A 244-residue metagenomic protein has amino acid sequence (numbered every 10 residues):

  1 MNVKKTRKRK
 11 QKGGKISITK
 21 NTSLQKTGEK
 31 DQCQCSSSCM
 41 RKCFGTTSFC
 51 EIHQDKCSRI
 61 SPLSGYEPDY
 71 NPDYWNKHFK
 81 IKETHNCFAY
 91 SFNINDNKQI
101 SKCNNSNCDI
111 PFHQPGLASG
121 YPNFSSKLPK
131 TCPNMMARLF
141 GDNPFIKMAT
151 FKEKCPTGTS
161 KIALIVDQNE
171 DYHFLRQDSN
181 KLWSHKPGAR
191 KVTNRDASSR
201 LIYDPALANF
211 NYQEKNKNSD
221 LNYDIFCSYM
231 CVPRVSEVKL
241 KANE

Functional and structural regions predicted by a protein language model:
M1-C57, A242-E244: Compositionally biased low-complexity segments enriched in polar/charged residues
Q32-F44, F49-E51, K56-S58, F92 (+4 more regions): Sequence contexts marking disulfide-bonded cysteines in secreted/extracellular proteins
S36, F44-G45, I52, I165-E170 (+2 more regions): Short, flexible beta-strand-to-coil junctions
H53, C87, H173: Histidine-centered active-site/metal-ligand motif
S58-F145: Cysteine-nucleophile protease catalytic domains, especially the papain-like/related folds used in DUB/UBL proteases
P111-L139, I146-M148, S160-I162, K215-K239: Extended, compositionally biased low-complexity polar/Lys-Gly-rich tracts and adjacent boundary/linker regions are
P122-R190: ...with weaker cross-activation on analogous glycine-rich loops/strands in unrelated enzymes
K181-E244: Active-site or metal-binding loop neighborhoods of secreted/extracellular toxin and effector enzymes
